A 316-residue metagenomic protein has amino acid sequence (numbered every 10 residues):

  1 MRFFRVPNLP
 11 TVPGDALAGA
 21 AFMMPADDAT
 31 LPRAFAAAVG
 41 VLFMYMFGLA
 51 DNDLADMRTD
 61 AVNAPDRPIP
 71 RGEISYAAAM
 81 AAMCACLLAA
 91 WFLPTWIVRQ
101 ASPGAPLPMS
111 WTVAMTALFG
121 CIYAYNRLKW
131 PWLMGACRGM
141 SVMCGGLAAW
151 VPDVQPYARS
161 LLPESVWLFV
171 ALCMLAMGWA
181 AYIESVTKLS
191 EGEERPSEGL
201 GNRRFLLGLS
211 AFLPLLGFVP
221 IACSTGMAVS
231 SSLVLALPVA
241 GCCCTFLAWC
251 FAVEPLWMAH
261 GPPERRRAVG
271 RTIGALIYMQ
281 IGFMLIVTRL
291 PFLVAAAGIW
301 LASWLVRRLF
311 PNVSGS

Functional and structural regions predicted by a protein language model:
M1, A101-P103, A136-S316: C-terminal membrane-associated helical module and adjoining short loops/tails
M1-R2, R67-V154, P163, A171 (+1 more regions): Intramembrane alpha-helical segments
R2-F22, G135-G139: The first (N-terminal) embedded transmembrane alpha-helix
R2-P7, D53, R71-M80, P103-P108 (+2 more regions): Short, amphipathic, aromatic/basic-enriched membrane-interface segments that mark the entry/exit of transmembrane
R5, L9, T30-A34, A38 (+8 more regions): Hydrophobic, aromatic-rich alpha-helical transmembrane segments and their membrane-interface anchor motifs
V12-A55, L87-T95, A105-Y123, L168-Y182: Membrane-embedded alpha-helical segments that form the functional core of polytopic membrane enzymes, especially those
G14-P25, F35, A85-I97, V142-G145 (+2 more regions): Membrane-embedded alpha-helical segments in integral membrane proteins
G40-R71, A78, I183-G199, F310-V313: Acidic (Asp/Glu-rich) catalytic motifs at the cytosolic membrane interface
